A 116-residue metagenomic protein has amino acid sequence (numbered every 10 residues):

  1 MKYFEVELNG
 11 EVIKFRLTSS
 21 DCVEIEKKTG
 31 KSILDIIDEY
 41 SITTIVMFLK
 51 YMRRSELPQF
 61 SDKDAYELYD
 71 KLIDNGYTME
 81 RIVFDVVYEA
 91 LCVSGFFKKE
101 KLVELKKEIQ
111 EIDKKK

Functional and structural regions predicted by a protein language model:
M1-E7, V23, K27-I36, L57-K116: Charged interaction scaffolds used for protein-protein
L8-V12: Glycine-centered positions within short beta-strands or beta-hairpins
R16-L17: Short linear motifs in exposed loops
K27-Y51: Acidic, aromatic-enriched beta-alpha/helix-loop junctions
